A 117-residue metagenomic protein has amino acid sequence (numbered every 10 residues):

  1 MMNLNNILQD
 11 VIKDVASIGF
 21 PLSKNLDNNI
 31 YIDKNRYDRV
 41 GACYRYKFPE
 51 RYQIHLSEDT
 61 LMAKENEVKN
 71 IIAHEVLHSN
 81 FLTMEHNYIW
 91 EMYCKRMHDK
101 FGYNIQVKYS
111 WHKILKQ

Functional and structural regions predicted by a protein language model:
M1-N70, S79-Q117: Active-site-proximal or metal-binding-adjacent scaffold patches in catalytic folds
E75: Walker B catalytic acidic pair
